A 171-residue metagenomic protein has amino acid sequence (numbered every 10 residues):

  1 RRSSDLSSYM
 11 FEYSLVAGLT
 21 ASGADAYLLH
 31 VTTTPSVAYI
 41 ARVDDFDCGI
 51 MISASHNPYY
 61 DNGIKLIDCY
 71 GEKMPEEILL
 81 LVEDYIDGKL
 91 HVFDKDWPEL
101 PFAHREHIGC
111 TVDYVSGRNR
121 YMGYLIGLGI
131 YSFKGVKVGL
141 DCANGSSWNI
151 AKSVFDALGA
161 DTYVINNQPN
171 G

Functional and structural regions predicted by a protein language model:
R1-S3: Short, small-residue-biased leader/transition segments that mark boundaries at the very start of proteins
D5-D61, S153-G171: N-terminal small/polar loop signature for handling phosphorylated ligands or for N-terminal nucleophile
N62-G171: Gly/Ser/Thr-enriched, mixed-charge loops and adjacent short helices that form phosphate/oxyanion-binding elements
